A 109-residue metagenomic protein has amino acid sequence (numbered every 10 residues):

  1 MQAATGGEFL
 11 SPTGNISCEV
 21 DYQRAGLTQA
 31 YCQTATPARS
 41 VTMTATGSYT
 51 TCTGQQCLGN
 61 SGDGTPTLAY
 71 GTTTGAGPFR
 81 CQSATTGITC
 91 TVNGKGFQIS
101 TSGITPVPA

Functional and structural regions predicted by a protein language model:
M1, A25-L68, T101-A109: A low-complexity, Ser/Thr/Gly/Pro-enriched, surface-exposed linker/loop concept that marks segments flanking
Q2-Y31: N-terminal domain-start interaction segment
I16, A30, T50, Q55 (+2 more regions): Extracellular secreted precursors and ectodomains with disulfide-bonded cysteine-rich loops/domains
I16-V20, V41-M43, C81: Broad, structure-driven detector of short, well-ordered beta-strand segments within folded domains
S61-T91: Acidic, glycine-rich flexible loop segments
R80-A109: Extracellularly exposed regions in secreted/surface proteins, prominently low-complexity, repeat-rich
